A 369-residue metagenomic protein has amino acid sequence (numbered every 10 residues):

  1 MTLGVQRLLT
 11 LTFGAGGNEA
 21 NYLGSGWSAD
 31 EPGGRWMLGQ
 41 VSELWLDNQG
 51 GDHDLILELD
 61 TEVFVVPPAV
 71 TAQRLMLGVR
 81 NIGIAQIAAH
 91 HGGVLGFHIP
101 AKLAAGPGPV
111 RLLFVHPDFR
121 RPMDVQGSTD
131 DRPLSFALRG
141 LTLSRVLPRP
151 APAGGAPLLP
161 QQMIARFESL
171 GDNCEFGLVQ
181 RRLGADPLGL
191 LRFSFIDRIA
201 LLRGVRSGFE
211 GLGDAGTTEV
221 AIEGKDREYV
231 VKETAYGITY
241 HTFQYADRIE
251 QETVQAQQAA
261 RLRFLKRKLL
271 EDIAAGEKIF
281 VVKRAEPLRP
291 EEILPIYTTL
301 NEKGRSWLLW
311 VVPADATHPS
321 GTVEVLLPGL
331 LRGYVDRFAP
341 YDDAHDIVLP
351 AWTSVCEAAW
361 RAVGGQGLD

Functional and structural regions predicted by a protein language model:
T2-A153, I279, L300: Basic, ligand-binding patches in group-transfer machinery, especially extracytoplasmic/periplasmic segments
M76-G78, R149-D369: Extracellular glycan-modifying ectodomains
